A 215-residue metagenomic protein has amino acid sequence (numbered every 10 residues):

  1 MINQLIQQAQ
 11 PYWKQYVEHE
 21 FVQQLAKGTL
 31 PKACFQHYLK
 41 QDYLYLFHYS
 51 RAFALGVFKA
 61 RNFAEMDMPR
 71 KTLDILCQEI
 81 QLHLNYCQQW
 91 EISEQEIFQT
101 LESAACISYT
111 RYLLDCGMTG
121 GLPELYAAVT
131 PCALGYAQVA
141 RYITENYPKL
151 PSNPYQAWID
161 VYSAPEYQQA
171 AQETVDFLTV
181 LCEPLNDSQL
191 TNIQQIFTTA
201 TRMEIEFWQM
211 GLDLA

Functional and structural regions predicted by a protein language model:
M1-L5, Y112-M118, L122, Q209 (+1 more regions): Hydrophobic alpha-helical segments
I6-P31, Y49, E173-P184: Short alpha-helical hairpin
P11-Q15, L30-K59, Q78, A127-A137 (+1 more regions): Alpha-helical bundle segments that constitute or directly flank the non-heme di-iron/ferroxidase center
E20-A33, Y49-M68, M118: Helix-loop segments that flank and shape redox-cofactor active sites
G56-A60, G117-G120, I143-Y147, L181 (+3 more regions): Secondary-structure edge/capping motif, primarily at the C-terminal ends of alpha-helices and the immediately following
A64-Q169, T198, R202: Active-site-proximal alpha-helical scaffolds that flank and shape metal-associated catalytic sites
Y167-T198: Long amphipathic all-alpha helical oligomerization modules
N192-A215: Acidic, carboxylate-rich catalytic segments that either coordinate divalent cations
